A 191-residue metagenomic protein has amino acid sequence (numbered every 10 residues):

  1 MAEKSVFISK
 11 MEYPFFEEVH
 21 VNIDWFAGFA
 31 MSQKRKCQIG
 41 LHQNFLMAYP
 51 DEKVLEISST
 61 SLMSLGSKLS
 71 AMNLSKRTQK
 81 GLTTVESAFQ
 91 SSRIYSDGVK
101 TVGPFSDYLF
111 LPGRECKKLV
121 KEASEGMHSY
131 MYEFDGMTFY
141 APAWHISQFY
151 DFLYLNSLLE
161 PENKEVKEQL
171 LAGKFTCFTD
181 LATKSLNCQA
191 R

Functional and structural regions predicted by a protein language model:
M1-S59: Short, extreme N-terminal leader segments that mark the start of a protein/domain
L41-F45, F149, L153-Y154, V166 (+1 more regions): Generic structural signal of hydrophobic/aromatic residues within well-ordered alpha-helices of folded domains
S61-L65: Short, solvent-exposed beta-strand/turn "edge" segments of beta-rich domains on protein surfaces
G66-S70, R77-K164: A contiguous catalytic/ligand-binding core that recognizes phosphate-bearing ligands
N156-F178: A short mid-domain helix/strand-loop element embedded in enzyme catalytic domains that forms or borders the active-site
D180-A182: Extended, non-catalytic structural segments that build the interaction scaffolds of large macromolecular assemblies
S185-A190: Active-site nucleophilic cysteine motif
